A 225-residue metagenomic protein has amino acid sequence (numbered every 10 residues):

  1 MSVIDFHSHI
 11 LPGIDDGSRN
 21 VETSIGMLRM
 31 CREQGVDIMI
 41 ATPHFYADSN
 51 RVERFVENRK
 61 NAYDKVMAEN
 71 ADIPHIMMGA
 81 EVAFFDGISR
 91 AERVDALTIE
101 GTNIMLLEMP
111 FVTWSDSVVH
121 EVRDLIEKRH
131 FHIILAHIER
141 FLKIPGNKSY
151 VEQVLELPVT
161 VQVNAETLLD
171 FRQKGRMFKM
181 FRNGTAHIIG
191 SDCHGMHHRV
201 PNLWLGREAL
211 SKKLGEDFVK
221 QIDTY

Functional and structural regions predicted by a protein language model:
M1-D72: An N-terminally biased module of ancient metal coordination in phosphate/nucleic-acid-related enzymes
I4-F6, M39-T42, M77-E81, I134-A136 (+2 more regions): Active-site neighborhood of phospho(di)ester-bond hydrolases with catalytic His/Asp-centered motifs
R32, I126-E127, F181-R182: Non-catalytic positions within long, well-ordered alpha-helices that form the structural scaffold/packing of enzyme
Y46-S49, A83-F85, R140-I144, L168-F171 (+1 more regions): Active-site environment of divalent metal-dependent phosphoester hydrolases
N50-Q162: Extended substrate/RNA-proximal surfaces in nucleic-acid metabolism proteins
T185-P201: Short acidic/histidine-rich active-site segments
L203-Y225: Mid-to-C-terminal alpha-helical segments outside catalytic/metal-binding sites
